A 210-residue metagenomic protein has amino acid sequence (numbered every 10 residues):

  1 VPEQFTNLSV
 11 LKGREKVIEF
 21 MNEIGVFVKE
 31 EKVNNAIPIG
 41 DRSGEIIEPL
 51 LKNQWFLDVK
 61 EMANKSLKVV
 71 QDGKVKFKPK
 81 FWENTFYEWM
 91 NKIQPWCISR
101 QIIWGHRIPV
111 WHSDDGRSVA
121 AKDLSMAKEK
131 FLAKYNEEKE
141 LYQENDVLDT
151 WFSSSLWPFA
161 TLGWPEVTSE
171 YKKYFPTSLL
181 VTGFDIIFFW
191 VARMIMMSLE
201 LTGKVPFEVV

Functional and structural regions predicted by a protein language model:
V1-D114, I186: Residue patterns forming the tRNA-binding/recognition surfaces of aminoacyl-tRNA synthetases and related DALR
G13, D72-F77, T85-W89, I93-P95 (+1 more regions): Conserved active-site neighborhood of enzyme catalytic/cofactor-binding cores
